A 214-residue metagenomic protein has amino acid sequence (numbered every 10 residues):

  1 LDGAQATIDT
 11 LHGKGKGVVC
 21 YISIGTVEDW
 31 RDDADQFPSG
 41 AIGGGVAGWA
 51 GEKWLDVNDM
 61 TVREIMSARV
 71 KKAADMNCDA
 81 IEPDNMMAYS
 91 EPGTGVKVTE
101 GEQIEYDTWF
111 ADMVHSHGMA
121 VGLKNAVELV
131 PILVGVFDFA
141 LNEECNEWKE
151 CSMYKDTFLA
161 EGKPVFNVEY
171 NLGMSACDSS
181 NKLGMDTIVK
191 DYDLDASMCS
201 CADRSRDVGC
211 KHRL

Functional and structural regions predicted by a protein language model:
L1-L214: Glycan-processing catalytic domains of CAZymes
